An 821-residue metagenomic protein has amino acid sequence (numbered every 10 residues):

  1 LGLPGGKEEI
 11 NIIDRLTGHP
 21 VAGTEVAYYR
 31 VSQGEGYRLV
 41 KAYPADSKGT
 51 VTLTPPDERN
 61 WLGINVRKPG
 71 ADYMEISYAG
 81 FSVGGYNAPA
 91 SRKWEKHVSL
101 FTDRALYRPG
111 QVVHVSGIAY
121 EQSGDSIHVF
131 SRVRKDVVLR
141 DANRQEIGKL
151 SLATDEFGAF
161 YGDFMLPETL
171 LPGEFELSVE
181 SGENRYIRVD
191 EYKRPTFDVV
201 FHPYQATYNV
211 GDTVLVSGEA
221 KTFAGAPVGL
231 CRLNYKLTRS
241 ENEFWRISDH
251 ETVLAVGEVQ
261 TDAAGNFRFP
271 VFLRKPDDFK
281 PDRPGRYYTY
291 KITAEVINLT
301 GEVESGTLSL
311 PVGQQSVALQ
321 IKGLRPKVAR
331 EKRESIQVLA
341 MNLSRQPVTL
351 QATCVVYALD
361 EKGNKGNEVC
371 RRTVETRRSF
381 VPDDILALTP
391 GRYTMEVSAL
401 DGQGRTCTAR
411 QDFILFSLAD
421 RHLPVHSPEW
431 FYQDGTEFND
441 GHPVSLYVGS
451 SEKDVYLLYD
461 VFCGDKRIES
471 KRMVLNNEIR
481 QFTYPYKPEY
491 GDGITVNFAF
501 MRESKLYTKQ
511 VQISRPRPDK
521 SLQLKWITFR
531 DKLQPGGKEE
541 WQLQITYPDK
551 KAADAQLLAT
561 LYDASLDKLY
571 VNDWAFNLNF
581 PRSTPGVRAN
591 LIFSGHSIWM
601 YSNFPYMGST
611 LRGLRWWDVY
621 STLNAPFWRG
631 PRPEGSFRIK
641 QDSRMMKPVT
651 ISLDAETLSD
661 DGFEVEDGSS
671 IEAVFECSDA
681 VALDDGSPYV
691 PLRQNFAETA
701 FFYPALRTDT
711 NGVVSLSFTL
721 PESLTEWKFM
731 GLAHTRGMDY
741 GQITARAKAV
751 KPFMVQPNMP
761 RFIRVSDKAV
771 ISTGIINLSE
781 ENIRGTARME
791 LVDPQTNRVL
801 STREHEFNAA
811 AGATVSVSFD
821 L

Functional and structural regions predicted by a protein language model:
G2-K7, T17-L821: C-terminal segments of large proteins
